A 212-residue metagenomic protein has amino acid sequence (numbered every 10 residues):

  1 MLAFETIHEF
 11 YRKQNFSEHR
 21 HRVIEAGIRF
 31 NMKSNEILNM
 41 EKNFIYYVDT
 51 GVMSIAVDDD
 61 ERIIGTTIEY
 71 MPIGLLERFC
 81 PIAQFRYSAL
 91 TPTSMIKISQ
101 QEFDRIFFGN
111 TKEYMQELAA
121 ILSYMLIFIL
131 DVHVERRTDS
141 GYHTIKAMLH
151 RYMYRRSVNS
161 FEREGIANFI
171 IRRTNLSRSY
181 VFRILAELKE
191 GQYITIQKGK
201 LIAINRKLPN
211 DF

Functional and structural regions predicted by a protein language model:
M1-S34, P72-R78: Cyclic nucleotide-binding regulatory module and flanking cytosolic helices
I28, I37, G51-V57, S94-M95: Short beta-strand segments in beta-sandwich/barrel cores
R29-F30, E36-D49, I64-G65, R86-Y87: His/acidic/aromatic-lined binding-pocket segments of jelly-roll/cupin-type domains and related regulatory beta-sandwich
K42-D60, E69-Y70: Glycine- and acidic-residue-biased ligand/ion/polar-headgroup-sensing regions
F44, V52, P92-S94, K200: Structural motif
I64-I121: Cyclic-nucleotide recognition modules
Q116-N175: Polybasic "coupling" helices that flank or enter modular domains
Y152-F212: Phosphate-/nucleic-acid-contacting segments
